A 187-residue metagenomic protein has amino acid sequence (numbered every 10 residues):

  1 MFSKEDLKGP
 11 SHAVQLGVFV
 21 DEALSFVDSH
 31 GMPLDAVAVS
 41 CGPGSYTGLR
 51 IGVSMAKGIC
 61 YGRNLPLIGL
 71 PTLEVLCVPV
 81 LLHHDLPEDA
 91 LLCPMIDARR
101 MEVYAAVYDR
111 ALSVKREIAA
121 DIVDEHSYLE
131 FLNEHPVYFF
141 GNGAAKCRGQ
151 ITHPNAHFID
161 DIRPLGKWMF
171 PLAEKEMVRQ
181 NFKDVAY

Functional and structural regions predicted by a protein language model:
M1-P43: N-terminal beta-alpha supersecondary unit
L7-V18, Y46, R50, S54 (+2 more regions): Residues at secondary-structure transition points
S11, P66-P164: Surface "functional belts" at beta-alpha junctions
A23-V27, G62, V80, M169-M177: Stable alpha-helical structural segments in soluble proteins, enriched in small hydrophobic residues
A38-T72: DPxDG-like acidic metal-binding loop motif
K115, H157-Y187: Acyltransferase
